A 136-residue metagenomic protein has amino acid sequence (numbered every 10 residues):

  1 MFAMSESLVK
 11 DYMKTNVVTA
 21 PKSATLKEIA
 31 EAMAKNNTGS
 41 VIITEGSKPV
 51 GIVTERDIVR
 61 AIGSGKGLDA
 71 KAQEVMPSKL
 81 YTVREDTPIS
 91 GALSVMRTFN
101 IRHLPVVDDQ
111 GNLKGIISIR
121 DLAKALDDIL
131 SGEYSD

Functional and structural regions predicted by a protein language model:
M1-D136: Tandem CBS (Cystathionine beta-synthase) repeat/Bateman regulatory domains
